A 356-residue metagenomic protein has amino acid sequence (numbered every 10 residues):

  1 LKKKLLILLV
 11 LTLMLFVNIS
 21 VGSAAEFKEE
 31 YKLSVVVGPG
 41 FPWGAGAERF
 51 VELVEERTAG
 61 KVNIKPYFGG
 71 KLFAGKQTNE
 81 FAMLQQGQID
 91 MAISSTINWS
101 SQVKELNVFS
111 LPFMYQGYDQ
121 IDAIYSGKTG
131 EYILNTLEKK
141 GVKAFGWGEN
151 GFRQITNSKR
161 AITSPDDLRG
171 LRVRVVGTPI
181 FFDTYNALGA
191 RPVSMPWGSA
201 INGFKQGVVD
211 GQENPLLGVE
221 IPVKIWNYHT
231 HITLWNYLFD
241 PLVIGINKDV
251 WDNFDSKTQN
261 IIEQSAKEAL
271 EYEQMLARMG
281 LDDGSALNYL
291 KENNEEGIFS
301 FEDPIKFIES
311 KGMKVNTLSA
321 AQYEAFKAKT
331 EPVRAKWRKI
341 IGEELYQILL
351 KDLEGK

Functional and structural regions predicted by a protein language model:
L1-L9: Bacterial N-terminal signal peptides that target proteins for export
L8-N18: Bacterial N-terminal signal peptides
N18-A24: A short, compositionally biased domain-edge/stem linker segment
A24-Q120, T129, E138-K356: N-terminal secretory/targeting leader peptides
Y125: Active-site-adjacent segment of FAD-dependent monooxygenases/related oxidoreductases
